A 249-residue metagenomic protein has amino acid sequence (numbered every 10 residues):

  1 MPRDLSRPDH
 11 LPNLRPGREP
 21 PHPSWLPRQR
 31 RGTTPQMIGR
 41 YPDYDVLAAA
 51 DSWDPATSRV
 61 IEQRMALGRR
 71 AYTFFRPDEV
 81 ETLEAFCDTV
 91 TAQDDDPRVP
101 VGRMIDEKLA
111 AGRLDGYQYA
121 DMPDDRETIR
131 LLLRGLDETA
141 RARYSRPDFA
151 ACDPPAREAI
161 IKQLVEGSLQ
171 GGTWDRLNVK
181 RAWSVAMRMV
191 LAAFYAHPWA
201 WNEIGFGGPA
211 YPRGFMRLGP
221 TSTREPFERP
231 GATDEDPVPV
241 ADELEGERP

Functional and structural regions predicted by a protein language model:
P2-A49, V60-G68, D78, T82-A85 (+2 more regions): Mature-region segments of soluble proteins
A71: Gly/lys/ser-thr-rich phosphate-binding loops in alpha/beta enzymes that coordinate phosphoanhydride or phosphate groups
